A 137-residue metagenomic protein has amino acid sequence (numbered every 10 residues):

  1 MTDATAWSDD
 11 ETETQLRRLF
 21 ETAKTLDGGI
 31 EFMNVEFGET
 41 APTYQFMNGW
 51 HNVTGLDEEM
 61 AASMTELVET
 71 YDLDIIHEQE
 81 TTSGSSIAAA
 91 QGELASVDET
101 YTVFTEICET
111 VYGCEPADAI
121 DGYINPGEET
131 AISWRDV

Functional and structural regions predicted by a protein language model:
M1-V137: Structured alpha/beta or helical-core interaction and ligand-binding surfaces enriched in interleaved
